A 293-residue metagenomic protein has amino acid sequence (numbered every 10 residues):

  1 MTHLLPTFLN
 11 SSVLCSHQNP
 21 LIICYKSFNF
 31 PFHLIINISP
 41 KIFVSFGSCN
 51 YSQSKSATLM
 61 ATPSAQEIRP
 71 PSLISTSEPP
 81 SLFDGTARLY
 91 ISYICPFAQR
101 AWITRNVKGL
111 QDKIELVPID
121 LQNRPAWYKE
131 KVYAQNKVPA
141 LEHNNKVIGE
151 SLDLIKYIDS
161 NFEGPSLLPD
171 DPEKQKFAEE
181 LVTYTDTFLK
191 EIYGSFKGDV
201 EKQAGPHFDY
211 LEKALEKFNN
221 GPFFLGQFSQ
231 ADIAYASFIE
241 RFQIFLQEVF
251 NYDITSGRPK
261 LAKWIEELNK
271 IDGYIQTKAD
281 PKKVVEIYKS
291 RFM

Functional and structural regions predicted by a protein language model:
L5-H17, C24-F28, H33-I38, I42-Q227 (+1 more regions): GST-like domain detector, emphasizing the conserved glutathione-binding G-site in the N-terminal thioredoxin-like
D159-E163, D186, E216, F238-I239 (+3 more regions): Hydrophobic/aromatic-lined pockets within catalytic cores
L181-Y184, S195, A236, D280-V284: Short acidic/histidine-centered micro-motifs embedded in hydrophobic/aromatic stretches that mark compact functional
A214-G226, E248-V249, I271-K278: Surface-exposed helix-capping loop/turn segments at secondary-structure junctions
G226-F250, K260-A262, L268: GST superfamily/GST-like fold recognition
T255: Conserved, non-catalytic sequence blocks in retroelement Pol enzymes and Pol-derived host proteins
P281-M293: Acidic/histidine-enriched, glycine/proline-rich intrinsically disordered or flexible terminal extensions
